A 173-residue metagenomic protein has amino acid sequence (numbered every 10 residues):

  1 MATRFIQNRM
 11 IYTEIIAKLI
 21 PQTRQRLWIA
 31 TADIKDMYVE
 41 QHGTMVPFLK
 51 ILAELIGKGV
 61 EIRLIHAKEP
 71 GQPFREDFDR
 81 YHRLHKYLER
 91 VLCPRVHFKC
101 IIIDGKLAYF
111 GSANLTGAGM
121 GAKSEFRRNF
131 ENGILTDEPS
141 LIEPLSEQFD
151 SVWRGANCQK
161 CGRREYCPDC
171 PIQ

Functional and structural regions predicted by a protein language model:
M1-P21: An N-terminal domain-start capping segment
T3-N8, V39-H42, H85-L88: Short, flexible loop segments at the rims of nucleotide/cofactor-binding pockets, characterized by
Q7-R9, I29-T31, I65-K68, V91-P94 (+3 more regions): Short His-Asn-centered micro-motif
T13, V91-R95, R127: Short solvent-exposed loop/turn micro-motifs enriched in small/polar/acidic residues
L19-L84: Primarily the HKD phosphodiesterase
D77-Y87, R163-I172: Short, electropositive alpha-helical surface patch
K99-I102, I134: Short beta-strand scaffold segments in enzyme catalytic cores
L107-Q173: Signature of lipid phosphatidyltransferase scaffolds
